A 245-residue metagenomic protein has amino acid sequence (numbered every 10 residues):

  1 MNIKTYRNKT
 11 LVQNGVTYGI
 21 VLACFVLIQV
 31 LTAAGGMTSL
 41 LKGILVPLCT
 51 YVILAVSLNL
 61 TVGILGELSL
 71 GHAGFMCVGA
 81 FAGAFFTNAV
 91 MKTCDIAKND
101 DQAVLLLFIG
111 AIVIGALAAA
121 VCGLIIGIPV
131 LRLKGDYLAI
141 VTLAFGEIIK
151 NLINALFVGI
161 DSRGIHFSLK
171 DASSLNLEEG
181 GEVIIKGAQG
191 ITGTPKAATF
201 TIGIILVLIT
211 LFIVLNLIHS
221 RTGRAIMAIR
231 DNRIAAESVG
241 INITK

Functional and structural regions predicted by a protein language model:
M1-K245: Transmembrane alpha-helices and adjacent helix-loop boundaries
